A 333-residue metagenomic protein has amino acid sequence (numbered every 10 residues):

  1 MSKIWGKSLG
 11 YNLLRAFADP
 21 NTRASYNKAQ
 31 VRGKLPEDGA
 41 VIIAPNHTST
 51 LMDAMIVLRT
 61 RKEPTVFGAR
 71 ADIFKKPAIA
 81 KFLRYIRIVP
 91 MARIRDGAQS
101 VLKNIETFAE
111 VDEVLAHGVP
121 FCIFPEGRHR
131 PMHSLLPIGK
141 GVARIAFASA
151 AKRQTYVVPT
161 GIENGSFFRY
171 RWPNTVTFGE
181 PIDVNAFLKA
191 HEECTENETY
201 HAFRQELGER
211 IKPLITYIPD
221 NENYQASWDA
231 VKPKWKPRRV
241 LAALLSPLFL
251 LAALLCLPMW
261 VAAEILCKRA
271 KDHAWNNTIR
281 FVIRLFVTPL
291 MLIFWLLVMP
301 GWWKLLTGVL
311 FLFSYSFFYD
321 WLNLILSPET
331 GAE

Functional and structural regions predicted by a protein language model:
I4-I182, L188, C194, L250-A252 (+1 more regions): Soluble catalytic domains of membrane acyltransferases
A190-K234: Long, charge-rich alpha-helical interaction segments
K236-L255: Transmembrane alpha-helical segments and their cytosolic interface motifs in multi-pass membrane proteins
